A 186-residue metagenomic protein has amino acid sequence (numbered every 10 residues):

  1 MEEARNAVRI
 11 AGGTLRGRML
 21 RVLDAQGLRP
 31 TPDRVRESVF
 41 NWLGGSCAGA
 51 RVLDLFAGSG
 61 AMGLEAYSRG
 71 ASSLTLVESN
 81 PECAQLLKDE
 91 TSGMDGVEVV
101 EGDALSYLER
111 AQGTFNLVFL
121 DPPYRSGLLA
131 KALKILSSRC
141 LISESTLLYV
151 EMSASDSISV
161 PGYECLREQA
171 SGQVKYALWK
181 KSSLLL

Functional and structural regions predicted by a protein language model:
M1-L186: Class I S-adenosyl-L-methionine-dependent methyltransferase catalytic core
